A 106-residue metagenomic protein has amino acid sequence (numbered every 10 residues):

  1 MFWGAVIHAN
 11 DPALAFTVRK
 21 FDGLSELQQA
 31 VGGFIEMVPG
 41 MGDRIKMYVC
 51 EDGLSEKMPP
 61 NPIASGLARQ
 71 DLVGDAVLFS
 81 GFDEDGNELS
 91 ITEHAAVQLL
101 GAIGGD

Functional and structural regions predicted by a protein language model:
M1-D106: Domain-length accessory/inserted modules outside core catalytic folds
